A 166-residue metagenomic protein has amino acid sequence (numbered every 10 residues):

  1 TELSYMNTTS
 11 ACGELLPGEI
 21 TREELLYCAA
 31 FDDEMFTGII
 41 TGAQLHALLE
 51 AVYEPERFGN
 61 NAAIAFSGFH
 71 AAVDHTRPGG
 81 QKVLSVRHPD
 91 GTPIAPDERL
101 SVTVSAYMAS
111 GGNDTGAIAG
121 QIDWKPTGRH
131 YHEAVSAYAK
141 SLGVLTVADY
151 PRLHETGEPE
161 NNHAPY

Functional and structural regions predicted by a protein language model:
T1-Y166: Feature captures C-terminal
